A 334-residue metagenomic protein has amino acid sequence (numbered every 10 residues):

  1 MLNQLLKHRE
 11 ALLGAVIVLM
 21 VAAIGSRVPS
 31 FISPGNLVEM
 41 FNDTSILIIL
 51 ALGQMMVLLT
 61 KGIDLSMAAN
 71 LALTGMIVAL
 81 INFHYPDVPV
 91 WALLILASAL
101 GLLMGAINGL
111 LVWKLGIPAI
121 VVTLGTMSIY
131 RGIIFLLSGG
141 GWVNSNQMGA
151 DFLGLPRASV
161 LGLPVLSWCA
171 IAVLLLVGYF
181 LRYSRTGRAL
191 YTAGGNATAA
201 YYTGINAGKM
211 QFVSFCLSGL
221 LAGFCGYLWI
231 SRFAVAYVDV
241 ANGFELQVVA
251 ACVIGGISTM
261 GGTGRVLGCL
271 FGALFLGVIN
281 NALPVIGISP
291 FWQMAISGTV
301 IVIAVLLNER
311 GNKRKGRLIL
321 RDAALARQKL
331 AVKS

Functional and structural regions predicted by a protein language model:
M1-V18, Y202-K209, L283-S334: Cytosolic-side transmembrane-helix boundaries in multi-pass membrane proteins
L2-L5, L58-I63, H84, L102-S145 (+2 more regions): Short loop segments and helix-boundary regions at transmembrane helix junctions of multi-pass inner-membrane proteins
K7, A119-Y183, M210, R232-A241 (+1 more regions): Transmembrane helix-bundle core of multi-pass membrane transporters and related energy-transducing complexes
V16-I32, F135-S138, G178-R185: Structural signal for alpha-helical transmembrane segments and their membrane-water exit/capping regions in multi-pass
M20-P86, L110-I117, C252, G256-V266 (+1 more regions): Single transmembrane alpha-helix segments in multi-pass membrane proteins
N42, A119, L163-A170, Q211 (+2 more regions): Loop-to-transmembrane alpha-helix initiation sites
V88-L93, A97, L103-N108, V112 (+1 more regions): Helix-loop-helix "hairpin" substructures at the membrane interface of multi-pass membrane proteins
A222, R232-S297: Transmembrane alpha-helical segments in multi-pass inner-membrane proteins
